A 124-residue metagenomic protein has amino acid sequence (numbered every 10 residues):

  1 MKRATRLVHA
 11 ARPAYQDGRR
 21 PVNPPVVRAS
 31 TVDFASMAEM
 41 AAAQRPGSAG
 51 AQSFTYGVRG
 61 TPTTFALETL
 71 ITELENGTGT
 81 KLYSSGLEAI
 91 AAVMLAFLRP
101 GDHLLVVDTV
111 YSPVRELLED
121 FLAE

Functional and structural regions predicted by a protein language model:
M1, P13, E73-N76, A123: Generic secondary-structure signature for well-ordered alpha-helical cores
M1-V27: Short conserved active-site loop signatures built around small residues
R19, D120-A123: Short, conserved catalytic or adaptor-binding loops enriched in Gly and charged residues
P25-V26, G79-K81, D102-H103: Structural motif
T31, S36-E88, P113-F121: Conserved N-terminal alpha-helix of the aminotransferase class I/II PLP-enzyme fold
E73-L74, A92-P100: Alpha-helix C-terminal capping segments
A96-V114: Conserved PLP-anchoring active-site segment centered on the Schiff-base-forming lysine
